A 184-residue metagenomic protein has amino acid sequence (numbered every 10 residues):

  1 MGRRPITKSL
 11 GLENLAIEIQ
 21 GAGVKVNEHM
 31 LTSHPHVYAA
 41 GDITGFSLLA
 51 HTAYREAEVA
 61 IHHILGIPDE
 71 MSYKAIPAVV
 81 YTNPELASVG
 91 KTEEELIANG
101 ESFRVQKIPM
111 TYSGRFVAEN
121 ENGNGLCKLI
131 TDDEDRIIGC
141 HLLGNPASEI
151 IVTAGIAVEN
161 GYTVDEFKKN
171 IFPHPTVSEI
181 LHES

Functional and structural regions predicted by a protein language model:
M1-L65: FAD-site-proximal beta/loop scaffold in flavoenzymes
I17, I43, I76, M110 (+1 more regions): Hydrophobic pocket-lining residues within nucleotide cofactor-binding pockets
A22, P77-A78, C127: Small-molecule pocket liners
L31-T32, H36, S72-Y73, E119-E121: Solvent-exposed alpha-helices and their adjacent loops that cap or buttress functional pockets in soluble metabolic
H36, I76-P77, R136-I138: Short amphipathic alpha-helical segments
H51-K74, E101-S102, N160-G161: Internal hydrophobic alpha-helix adjacent to the cofactor/substrate pocket in enzyme cavities
L65, T82-T92, I97-S184: Flexible, glycine-rich terminal cap/loop adjacent to redox cofactors in electron-transfer oxidoreductases
E70-E85: Flexible, acidic loop-helix segments that line cofactor/substrate-binding pockets
